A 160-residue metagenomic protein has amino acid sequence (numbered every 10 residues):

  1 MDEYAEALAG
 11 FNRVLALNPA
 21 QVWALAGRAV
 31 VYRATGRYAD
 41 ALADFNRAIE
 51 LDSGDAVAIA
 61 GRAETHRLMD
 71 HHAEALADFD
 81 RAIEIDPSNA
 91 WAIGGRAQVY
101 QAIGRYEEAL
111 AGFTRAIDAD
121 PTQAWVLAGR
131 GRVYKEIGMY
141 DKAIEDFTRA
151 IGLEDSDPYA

Functional and structural regions predicted by a protein language model:
R13-A16, R47-E50, R81-E84, R115-D118 (+1 more regions): Conserved structural position within tetratricopeptide repeats
A34-T35, L68, A102-I103, G129 (+1 more regions): Register position in tetratricopeptide repeats
